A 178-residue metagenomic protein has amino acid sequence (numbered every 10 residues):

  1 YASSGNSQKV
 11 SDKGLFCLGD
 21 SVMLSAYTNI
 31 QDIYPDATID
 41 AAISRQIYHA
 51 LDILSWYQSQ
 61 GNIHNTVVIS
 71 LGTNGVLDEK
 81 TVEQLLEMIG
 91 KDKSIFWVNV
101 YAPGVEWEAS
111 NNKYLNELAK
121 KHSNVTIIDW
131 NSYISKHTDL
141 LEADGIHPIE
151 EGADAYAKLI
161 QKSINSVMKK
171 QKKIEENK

Functional and structural regions predicted by a protein language model:
Y1-F16, T28, Q60-I63, Q161 (+1 more regions): N-terminal secretory targeting modules
S3-Q8, A50-I69, S123-T126, W130 (+3 more regions): Catalytic phosphate/metal-binding cores of nucleic-acid and nucleotide-processing enzymes, i.e., regions that mediate
Q8-T81, A102-A109: Conserved SGNH/GDSL esterase-like catalytic core that processes O-acyl groups on lipids and polysaccharides
F16-L18, F96, T126-I128: Hydrophobic/aromatic beta-strand patches that form the interior of the parallel beta-sheet core in alpha/beta enzyme
Y27, V82-E87, N112-N116: Short amphipathic alpha-helical segments and helix-helix/interface helices
D36-T38, S94, N124-T126: Conserved beta-strand segments of alpha/beta enzyme cores
L86-N112: Active-site segments of SGNH/GDSL-like serine hydrolases that catalyze O-acetyl group transfer/hydrolysis on lipids
E108, N112-K178: Catalytic His-Asp segment of secreted/periplasmic serine-dependent ester chemistry enzymes
